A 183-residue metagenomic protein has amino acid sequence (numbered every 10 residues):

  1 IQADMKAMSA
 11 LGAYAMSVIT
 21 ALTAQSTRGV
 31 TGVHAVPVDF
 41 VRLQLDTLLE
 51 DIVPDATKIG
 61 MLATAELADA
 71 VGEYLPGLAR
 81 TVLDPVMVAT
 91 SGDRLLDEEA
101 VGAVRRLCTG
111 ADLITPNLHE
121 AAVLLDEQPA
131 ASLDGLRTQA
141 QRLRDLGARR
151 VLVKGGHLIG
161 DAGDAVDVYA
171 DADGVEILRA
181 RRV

Functional and structural regions predicted by a protein language model:
A3-T90: Conserved N-terminal subdomain of the carbohydrate kinase-like
Y14, G174-E176: Conserved beta-strand segments of alpha/beta enzyme cores
G32-F40, L95-E99, A131, G135: Alpha-helix N-cap and loop-to-helix initiation/capping positions
P54-I59, V82-A89, T115-L124, V153-K154 (+1 more regions): Short beta-strands and strand-loop turn motifs
A68-D69, S91-D97, L124-D126: Glycine/threonine-rich flexible loop motifs
G77-L78, G92-R94, E98-G102: Glycine-rich phosphate-binding loop and adjoining helix at the ATP-binding site of ATP-dependent phosphoryl-transfer
E98-G174: Conserved phosphate/ATP/ADP-binding segment of small-molecule kinases
E176-V183: Short pre-catalytic strand/loop immediately N-terminal to key active-site residues, enriched for Gly-Thr
